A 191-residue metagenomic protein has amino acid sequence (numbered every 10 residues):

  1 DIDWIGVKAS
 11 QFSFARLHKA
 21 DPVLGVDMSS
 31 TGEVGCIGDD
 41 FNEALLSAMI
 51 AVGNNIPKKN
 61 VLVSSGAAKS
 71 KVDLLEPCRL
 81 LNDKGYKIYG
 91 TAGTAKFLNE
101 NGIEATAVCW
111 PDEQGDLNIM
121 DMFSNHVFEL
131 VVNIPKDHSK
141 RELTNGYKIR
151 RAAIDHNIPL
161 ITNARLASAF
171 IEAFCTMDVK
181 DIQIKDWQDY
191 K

Functional and structural regions predicted by a protein language model:
D1-S139, L143-P159, A167-F170, K180 (+1 more regions): ATP-dependent carboxylate/acyl-activation modules
N163: Extended, alpha-helix-rich binding/interface surfaces that flank or overlap catalytic cores and mediate recognition
I171-C175: Histidine/acidic-residue-rich catalytic or RNA/ligand-binding cores of hydrolases and nuclease-related proteins
